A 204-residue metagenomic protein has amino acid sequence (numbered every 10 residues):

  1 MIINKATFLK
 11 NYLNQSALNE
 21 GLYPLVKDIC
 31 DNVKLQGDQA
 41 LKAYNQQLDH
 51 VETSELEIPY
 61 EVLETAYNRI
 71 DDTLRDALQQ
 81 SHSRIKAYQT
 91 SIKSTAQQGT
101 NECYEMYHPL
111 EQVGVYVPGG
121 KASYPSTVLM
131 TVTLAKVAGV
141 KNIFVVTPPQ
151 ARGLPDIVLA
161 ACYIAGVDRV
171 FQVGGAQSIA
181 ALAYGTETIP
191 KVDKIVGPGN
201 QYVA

Functional and structural regions predicted by a protein language model:
M1-E111: N-terminal Rossmann-like NAD(P)+-binding subdomain of aldehyde/semialdehyde dehydrogenases
D28, N32, A43, A77-Q80 (+7 more regions): Alpha-helical scaffold segments in soluble metabolic enzymes
C30, P118-A122, F144-P149, G166-V173 (+1 more regions): Flexible, glycine/proline-enriched loop segments at strand-loop-helix junctions that form or flank small-ligand binding
G37, K141, D168: Short acidic/polar active-site loop segments enriched in Thr and Asp
Q39, Y116, K121-A122, Q177 (+1 more regions): Gly/Ser/Thr-rich beta-alpha loop segments that engage phosphate groups in nucleotides
A96-A160: Conserved small-residue-rich beta-alpha loop and adjacent elements that most often cradle the phosphate/pyrophosphate
Y104-E105, V158-A165, V173-Q177: Structured catalytic cores of enzymes that bind and process phosphorylated ligands/cofactors
G166-A204: Conserved NAD(P)+-binding/catalytic subdomain of aldehyde/semialdehyde dehydrogenases
